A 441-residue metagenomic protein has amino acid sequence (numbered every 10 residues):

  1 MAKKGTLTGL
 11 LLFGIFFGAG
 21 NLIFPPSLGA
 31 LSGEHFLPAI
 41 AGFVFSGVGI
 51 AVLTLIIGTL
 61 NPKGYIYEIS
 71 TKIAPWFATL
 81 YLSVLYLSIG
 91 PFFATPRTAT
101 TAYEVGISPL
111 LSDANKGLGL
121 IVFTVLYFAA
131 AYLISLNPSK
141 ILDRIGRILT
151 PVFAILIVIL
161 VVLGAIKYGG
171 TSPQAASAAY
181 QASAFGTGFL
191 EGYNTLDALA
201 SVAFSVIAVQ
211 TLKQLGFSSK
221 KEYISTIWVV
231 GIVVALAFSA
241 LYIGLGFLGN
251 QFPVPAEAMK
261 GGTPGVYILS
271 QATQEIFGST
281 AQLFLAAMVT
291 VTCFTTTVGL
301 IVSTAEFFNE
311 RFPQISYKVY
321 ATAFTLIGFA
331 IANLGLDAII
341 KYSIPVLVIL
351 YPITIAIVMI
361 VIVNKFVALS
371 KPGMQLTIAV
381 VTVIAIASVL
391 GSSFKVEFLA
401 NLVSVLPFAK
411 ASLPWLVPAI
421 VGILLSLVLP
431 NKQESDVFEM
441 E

Functional and structural regions predicted by a protein language model:
G9-F17, L163-G169, A179-L245, F284-C293 (+2 more regions): Hydrophobic, membrane-embedded alpha-helices of multi-pass small-molecule transporters
G49, L53, V152-G164, I227-P253 (+2 more regions): Selective recognition of specific alpha-helical transmembrane segments in multi-pass small-molecule
L60-G64, E68, L126-L149, Q214-F217 (+2 more regions): Membrane-water interface regions at transmembrane-helix termini and the short interhelical loops of multi-pass membrane
Y65-T71, L241-F294, P345: TM-loop-TM module centered on a large, flexible mid-protein loop between adjacent transmembrane helices in multi-pass
P91, T95, A154-Y180, A198-L199 (+3 more regions): Hydrophobic alpha-helical segments and their helix-loop junctions in multi-pass secondary transporters
S135-G164, S343-I355, M374-T382: Membrane-interface loop-to-helix entry segments
N137-I148, F185, A208-A237, P255-Y267 (+1 more regions): Hydrophobic, small-residue-rich membrane helices and short re-entrant helix-turn-helix hairpins that build
K167, S370, M374-E441: A generic transmembrane alpha-helix motif of multi-pass inner-membrane proteins
